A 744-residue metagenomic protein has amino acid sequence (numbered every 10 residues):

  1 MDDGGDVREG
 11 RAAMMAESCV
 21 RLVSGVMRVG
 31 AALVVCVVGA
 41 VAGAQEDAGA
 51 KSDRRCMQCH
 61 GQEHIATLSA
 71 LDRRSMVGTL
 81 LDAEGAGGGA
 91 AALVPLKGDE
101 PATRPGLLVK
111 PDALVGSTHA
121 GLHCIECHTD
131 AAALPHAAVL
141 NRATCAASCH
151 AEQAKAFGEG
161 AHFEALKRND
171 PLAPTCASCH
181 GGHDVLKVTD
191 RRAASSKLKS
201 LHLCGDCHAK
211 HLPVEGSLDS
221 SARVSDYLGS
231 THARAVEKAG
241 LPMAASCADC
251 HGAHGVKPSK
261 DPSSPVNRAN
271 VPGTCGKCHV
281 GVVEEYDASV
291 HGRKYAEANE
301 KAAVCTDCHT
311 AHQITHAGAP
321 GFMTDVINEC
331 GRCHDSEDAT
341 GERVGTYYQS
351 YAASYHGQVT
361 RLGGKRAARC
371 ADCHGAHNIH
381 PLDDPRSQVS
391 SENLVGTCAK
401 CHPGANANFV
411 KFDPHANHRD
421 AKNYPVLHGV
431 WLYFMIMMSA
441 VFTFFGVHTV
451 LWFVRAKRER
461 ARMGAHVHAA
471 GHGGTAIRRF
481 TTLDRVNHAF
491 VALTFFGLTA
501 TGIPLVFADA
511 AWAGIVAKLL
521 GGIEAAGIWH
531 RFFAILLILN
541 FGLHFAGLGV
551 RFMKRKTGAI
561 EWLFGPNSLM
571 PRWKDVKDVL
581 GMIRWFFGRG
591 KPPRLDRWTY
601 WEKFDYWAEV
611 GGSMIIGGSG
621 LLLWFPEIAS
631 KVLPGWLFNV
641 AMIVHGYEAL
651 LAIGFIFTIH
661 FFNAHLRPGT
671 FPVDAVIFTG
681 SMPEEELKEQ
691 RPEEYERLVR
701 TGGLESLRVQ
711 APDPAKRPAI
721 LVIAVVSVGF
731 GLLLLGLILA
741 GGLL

Functional and structural regions predicted by a protein language model:
M1-G25: N-terminal secretory signal peptides that target proteins for export/translocation
D3-V7, A48, A83, Y606: Short linear motifs in intrinsically disordered/low-complexity regions
R11-A12, S18, V37, D509 (+1 more regions): Residue-level recognition of conserved structural "scaffold" positions that shape functional pockets and channels
A12-A13, G25, L33, H211 (+2 more regions): A detector of low-complexity, intrinsically disordered, Ser/Thr/Gly/Pro/Ala-rich segments
C19, A42-A476, T482, W512 (+2 more regions): Short sequence/structural segments immediately N-terminal
V20-S24, R28, G581, W585-G588: Short hydrophobic helices that act as membrane-entry/anchoring signals
R28-G39: Bacterial N-terminal signal peptides
R55, M76-L96, V395-K400, A407-L744: Membrane-embedded alpha-helical bundles that constitute the cytochrome b-like, heme-associated redox core of multi-pass
